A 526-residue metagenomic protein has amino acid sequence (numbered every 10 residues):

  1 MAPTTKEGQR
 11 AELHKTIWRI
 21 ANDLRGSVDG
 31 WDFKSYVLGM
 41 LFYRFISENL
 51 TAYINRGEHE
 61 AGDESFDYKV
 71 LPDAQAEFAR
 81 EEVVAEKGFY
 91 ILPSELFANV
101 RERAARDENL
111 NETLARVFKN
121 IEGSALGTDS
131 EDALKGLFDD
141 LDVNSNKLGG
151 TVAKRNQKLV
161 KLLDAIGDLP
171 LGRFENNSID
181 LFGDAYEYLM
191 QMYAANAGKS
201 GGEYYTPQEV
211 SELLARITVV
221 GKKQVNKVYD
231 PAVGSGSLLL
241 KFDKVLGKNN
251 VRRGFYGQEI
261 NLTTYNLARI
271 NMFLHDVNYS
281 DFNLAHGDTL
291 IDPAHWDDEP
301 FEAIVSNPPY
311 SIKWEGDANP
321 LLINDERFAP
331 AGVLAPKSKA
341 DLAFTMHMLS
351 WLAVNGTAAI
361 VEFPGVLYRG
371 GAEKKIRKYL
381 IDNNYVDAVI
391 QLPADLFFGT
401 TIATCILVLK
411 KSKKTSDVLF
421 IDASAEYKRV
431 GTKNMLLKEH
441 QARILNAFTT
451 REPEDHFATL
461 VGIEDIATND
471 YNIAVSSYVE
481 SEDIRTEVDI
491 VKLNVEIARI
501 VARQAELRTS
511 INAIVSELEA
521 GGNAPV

Functional and structural regions predicted by a protein language model:
M1-L213, I217-T218, K222, S280-T289 (+3 more regions): Non-catalytic, mostly N-terminal accessory regions of nucleic-acid modification and defense proteins
A2-T4, G8, Q75, D298-V526: A conserved structural/catalytic subdomain of Rossmann-like adenosyl-cofactor enzymes
E12, T16, I260, A340: Soluble or luminal CAZymes and related metallo-dependent hydrolases
D23, A165, L169, Y188 (+12 more regions): Conserved, well-folded catalytic cores of nucleic-acid-processing and energy-transducing macromolecular machines
V37, F182, V225, R252 (+3 more regions): A structure-centric signal for secondary-structure junctions around beta-strands
S200-S306, S311-L322, R327-G332, L342-A343 (+2 more regions): Conserved S-adenosyl-L-methionine
